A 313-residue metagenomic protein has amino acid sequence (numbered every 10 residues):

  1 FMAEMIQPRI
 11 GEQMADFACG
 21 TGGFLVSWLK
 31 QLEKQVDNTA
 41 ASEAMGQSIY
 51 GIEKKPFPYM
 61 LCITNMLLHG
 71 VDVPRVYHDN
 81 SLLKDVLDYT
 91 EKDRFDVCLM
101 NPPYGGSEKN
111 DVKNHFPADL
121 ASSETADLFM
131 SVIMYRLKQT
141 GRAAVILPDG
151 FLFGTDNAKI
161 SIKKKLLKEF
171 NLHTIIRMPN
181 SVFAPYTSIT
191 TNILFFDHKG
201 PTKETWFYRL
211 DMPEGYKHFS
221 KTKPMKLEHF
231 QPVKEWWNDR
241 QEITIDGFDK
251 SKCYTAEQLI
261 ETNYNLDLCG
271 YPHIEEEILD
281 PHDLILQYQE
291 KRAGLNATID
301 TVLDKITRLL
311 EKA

Functional and structural regions predicted by a protein language model:
F1-M100, G105-S107, S123, D127 (+3 more regions): Conserved S-adenosyl-L-methionine
T90-A313: A conserved structural/catalytic subdomain of Rossmann-like adenosyl-cofactor enzymes
